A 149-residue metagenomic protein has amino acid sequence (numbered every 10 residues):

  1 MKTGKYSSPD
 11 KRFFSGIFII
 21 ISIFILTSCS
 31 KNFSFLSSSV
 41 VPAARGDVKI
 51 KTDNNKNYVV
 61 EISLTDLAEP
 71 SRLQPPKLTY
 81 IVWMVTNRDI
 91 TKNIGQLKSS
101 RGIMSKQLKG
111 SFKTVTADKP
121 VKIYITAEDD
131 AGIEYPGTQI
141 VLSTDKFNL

Functional and structural regions predicted by a protein language model:
K2-Y6, G16, C29-L149: N-terminal targeting/export leaders
K11-I20: Sec-dependent N-terminal signal peptides
I23-L26: Bacterial Sec-type N-terminal signal peptides, specifically the leucine/valine-rich hydrophobic h-region
